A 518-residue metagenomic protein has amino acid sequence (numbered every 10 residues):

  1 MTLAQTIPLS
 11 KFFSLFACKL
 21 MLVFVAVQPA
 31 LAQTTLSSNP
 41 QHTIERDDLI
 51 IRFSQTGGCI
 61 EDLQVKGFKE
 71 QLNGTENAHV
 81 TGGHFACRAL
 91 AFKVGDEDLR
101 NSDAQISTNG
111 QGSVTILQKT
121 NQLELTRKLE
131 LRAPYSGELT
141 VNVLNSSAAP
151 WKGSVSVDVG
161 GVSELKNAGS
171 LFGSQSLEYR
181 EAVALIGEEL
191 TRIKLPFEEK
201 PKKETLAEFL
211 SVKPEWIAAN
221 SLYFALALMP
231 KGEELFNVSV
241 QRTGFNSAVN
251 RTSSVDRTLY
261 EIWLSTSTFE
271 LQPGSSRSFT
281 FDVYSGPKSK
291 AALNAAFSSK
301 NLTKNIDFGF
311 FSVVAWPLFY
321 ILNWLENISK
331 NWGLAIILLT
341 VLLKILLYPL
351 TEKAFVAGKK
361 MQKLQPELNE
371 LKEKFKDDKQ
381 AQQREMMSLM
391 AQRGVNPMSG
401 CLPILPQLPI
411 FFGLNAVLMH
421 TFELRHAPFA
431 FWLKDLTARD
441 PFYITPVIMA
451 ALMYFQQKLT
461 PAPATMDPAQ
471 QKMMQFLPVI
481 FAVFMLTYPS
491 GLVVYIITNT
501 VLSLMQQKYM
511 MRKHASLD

Functional and structural regions predicted by a protein language model:
M1, A30-Q33, F53, V141-N142 (+6 more regions): Helix-loop-helix
M1-F13: N-terminal secretory signal peptides that target proteins for export/translocation
S14-Q28: Bacterial N-terminal signal peptides
Q33-N39: Cleaved targeting-peptide boundary
T43-K304: Soluble non-transmembrane domains of integral membrane proteins
